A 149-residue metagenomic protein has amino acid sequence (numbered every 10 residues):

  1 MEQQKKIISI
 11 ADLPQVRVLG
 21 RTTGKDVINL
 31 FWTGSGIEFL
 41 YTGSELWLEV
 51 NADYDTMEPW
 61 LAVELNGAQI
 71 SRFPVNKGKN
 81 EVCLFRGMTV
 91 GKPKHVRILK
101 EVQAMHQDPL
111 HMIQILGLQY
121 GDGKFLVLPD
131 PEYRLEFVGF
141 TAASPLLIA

Functional and structural regions predicted by a protein language model:
M1-V138, A143-A149: N-terminal secretory targeting modules
